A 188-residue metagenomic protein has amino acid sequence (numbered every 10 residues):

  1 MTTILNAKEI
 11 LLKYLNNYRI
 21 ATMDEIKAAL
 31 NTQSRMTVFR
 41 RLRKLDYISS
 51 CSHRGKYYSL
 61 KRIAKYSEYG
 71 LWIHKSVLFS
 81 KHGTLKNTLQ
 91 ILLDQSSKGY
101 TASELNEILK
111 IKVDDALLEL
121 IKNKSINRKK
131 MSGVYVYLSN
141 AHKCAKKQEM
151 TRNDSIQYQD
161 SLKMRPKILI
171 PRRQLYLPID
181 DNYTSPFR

Functional and structural regions predicted by a protein language model:
M1-R54: Eukaryotic partner-binding/assembly regions in large regulatory complexes
T3-R19, K81-S97, R173-T184: Positively charged, polyanion-binding regions of nucleic-acid-associated proteins
R19-E25, R35, A102, D181-R188: Short, charged amphipathic recognition helices of the HTH superfamily and cognate SANT/SANTA-like modules
I20-A29, S96-I108: Short acidic, hydrophobic short linear motifs in intrinsically disordered regions
R35-V38, V113-L117, L175: Helix-turn-helix DNA-binding helix
R41-D46, A116-S125: Basic amphipathic alpha-helical segments that dock to polyanions
G55-K61, G133-N140: Minor-groove-contacting beta-hairpin "wing" of winged helix-turn-helix DNA-binding domains
Y66-I91, K143-I170: Short, amphipathic alpha-helical interaction segments positioned at domain boundaries
